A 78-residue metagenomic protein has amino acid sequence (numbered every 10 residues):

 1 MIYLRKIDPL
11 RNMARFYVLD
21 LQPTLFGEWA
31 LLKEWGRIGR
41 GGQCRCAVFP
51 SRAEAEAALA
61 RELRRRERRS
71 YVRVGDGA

Functional and structural regions predicted by a protein language model:
M1, F49, E54, G77-A78: Disulfide-stabilized extracellular ectodomains of secreted/luminal proteins, especially beta-rich
M1-N12: Negatively charged, low-complexity tracts enriched in Asp/Glu with abundant Ser/Thr
D8, A30, G42, A53 (+1 more regions): Solvent-exposed, flexible loop/coil residues
N12-V18: Charged, amphipathic alpha-helical segments
V18-R45, A60-R61: Short aromatic-glycine-(Arg/Gly/Cys) micro-motifs in beta-strand/loop hairpins
G41, F49-R68: A short, charged, amphipathic alpha-helix used as a generic interaction element across diverse proteins
R65-A78: Short, mixed-charge low-complexity intrinsically disordered segments
